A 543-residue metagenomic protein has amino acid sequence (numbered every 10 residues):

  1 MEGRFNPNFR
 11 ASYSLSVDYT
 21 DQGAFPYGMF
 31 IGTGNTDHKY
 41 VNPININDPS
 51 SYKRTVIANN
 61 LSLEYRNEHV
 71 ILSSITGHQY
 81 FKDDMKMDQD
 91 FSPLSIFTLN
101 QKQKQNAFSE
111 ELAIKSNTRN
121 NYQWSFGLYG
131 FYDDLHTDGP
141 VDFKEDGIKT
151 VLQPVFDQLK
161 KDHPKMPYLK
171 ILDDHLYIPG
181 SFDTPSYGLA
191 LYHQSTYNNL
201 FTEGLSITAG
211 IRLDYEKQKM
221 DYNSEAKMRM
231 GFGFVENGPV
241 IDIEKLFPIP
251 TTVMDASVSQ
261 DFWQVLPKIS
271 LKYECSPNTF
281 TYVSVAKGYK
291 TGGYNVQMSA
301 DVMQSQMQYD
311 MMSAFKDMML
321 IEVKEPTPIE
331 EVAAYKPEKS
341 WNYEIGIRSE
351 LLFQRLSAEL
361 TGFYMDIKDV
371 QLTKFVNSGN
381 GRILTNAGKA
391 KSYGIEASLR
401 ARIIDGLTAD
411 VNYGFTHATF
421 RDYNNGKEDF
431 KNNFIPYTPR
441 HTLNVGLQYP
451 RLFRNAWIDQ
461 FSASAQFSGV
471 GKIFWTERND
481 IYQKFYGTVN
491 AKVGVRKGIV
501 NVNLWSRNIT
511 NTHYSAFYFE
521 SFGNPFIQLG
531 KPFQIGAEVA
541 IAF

Functional and structural regions predicted by a protein language model:
M1-G127, F131-T137: Outer-membrane beta-barrel domain signature, strongest for Gram-negative TonB-dependent receptors and also present
G3, E64-N67, N106, I114-N117 (+12 more regions): Residue-level signature of outer-membrane beta-barrel architecture
A11-Y13, L72-S74, Q123-L128, L205-I211 (+9 more regions): Transmembrane beta-strands of outer-membrane beta-barrel proteins
F25-N45, D90-F97, D142-P179, K219-S259 (+4 more regions): Solvent-exposed loop segments that connect transmembrane elements
I57-L61, F108-L112, Y187-S195, V265-L271 (+6 more regions): Hydrophobic, lipid-facing positions within transmembrane beta-strands of outer-membrane proteins
S62-N67, I71-M87, F280-Y282, Q297 (+3 more regions): Membrane-embedded beta-barrel scaffold of Gram-negative outer-membrane proteins
K115, N120, S125, F201 (+4 more regions): Gram-negative outer-membrane beta-barrel transporters
L135, Y289, A409, S468-T476 (+1 more regions): C-terminal beta-signal and adjacent terminal beta-strands/loops of Gram-negative outer-membrane beta-barrel proteins
